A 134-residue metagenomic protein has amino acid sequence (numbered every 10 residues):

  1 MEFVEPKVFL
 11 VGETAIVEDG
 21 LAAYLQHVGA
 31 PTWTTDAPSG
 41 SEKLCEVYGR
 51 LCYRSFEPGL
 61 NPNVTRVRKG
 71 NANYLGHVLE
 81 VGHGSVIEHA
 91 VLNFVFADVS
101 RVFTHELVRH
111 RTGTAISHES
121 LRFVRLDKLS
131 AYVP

Functional and structural regions predicted by a protein language model:
M1-P134: Family-specific signature for flavin-dependent thymidylate synthase
